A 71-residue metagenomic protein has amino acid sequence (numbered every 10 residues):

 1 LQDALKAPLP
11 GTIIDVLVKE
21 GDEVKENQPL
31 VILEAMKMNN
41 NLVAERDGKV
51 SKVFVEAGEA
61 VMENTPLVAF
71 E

Functional and structural regions predicted by a protein language model:
L1-E71: Structured functional modules or segments
